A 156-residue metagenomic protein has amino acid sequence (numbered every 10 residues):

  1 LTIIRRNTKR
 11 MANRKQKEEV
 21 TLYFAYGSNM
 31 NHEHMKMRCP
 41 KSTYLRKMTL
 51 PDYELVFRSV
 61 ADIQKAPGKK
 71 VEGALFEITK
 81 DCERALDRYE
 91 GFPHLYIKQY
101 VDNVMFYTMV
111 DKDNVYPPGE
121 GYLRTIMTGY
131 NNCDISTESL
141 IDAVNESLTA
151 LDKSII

Functional and structural regions predicted by a protein language model:
L1-R10: Short, Lys/Arg-enriched N-terminal segments with co-localized hydrophobic residues within the first ~10-30 amino acids
A12-I156: Glycine-aromatic micro-motifs
